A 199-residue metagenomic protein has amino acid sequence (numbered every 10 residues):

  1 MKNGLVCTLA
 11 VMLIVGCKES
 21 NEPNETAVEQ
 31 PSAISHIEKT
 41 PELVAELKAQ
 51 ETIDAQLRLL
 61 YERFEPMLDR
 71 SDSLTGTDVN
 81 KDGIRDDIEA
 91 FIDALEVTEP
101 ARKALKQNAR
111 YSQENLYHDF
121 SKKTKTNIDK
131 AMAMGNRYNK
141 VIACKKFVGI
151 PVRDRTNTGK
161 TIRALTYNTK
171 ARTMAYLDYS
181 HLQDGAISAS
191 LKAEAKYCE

Functional and structural regions predicted by a protein language model:
K2-T8: Sec-dependent signal peptide recognition, specifically the positively charged N-region followed immediately by
V15-G16: C-terminal motif of bacterial Sec signal peptides marking the signal peptidase cleavage site
E19-K81, D87-E199: Calcium-binding acidic motifs and repeat modules
